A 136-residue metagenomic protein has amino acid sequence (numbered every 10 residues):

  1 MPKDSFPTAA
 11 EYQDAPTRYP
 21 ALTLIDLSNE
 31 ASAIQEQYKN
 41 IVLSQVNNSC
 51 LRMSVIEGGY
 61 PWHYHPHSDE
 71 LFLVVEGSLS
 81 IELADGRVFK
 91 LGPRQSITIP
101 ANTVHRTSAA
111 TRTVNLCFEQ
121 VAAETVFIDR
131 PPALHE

Functional and structural regions predicted by a protein language model:
M1-R52, P132-E136: A short, N-terminal "cap"/entry segment at the start of jelly-roll beta-barrel domains of the cupin/DSBH fold
E36-Q37, C50-P66: Conserved short histidine dyad/triad with adjacent acidic residue
N47, V75-E76, G92-P93, T111: A cytosolic small-molecule/anion-sensing beta-strand core signal
C50, G59, S78-S80, V104 (+1 more regions): Structural motif
V55-I56, H65-E82, V121: Short, conserved beta-strand element in jelly-roll/cupin
E82-A84, S108: A generic structural motif
D85-A101: Short acidic-glycine-tyrosine-enriched beta hairpin
A101-D129: Ligand-binding loop in jelly-roll beta-barrel domains
